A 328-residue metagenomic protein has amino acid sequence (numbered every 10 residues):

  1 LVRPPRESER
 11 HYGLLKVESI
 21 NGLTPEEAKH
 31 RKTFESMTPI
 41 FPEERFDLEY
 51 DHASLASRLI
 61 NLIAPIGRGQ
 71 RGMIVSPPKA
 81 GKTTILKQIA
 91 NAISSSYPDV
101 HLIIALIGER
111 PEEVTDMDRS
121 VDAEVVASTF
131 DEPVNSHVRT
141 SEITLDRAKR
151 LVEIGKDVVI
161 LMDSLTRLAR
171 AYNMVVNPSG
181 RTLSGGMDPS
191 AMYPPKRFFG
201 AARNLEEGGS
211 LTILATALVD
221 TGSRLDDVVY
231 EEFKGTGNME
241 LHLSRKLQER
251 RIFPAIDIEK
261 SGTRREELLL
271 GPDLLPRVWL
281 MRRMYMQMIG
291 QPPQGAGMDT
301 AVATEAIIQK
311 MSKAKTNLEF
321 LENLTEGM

Functional and structural regions predicted by a protein language model:
L1: Short nucleic-acid-contacting surface segments enriched for D/E, G, S/T with interspersed K/R
P4-I74: P-loop NTP-binding catalytic core
R68, A80-G81: ATP-binding Walker
A80, A90-M328: P-loop NTPase catalytic core
I85, I89: Hydrophobic positions on the alpha1 helix immediately C-terminal to the Walker A/P-loop
